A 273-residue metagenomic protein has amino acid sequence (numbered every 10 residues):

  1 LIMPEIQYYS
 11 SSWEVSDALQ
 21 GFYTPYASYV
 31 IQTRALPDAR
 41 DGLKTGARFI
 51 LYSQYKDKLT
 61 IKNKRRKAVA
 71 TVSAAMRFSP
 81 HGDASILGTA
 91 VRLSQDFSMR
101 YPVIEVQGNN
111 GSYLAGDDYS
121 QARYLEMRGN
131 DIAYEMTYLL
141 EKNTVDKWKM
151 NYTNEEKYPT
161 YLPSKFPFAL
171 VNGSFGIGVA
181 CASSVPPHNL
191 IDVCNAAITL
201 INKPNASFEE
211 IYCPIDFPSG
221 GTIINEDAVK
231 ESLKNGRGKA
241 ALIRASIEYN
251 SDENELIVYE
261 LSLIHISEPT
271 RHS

Functional and structural regions predicted by a protein language model:
I2-R237: Catalytic phosphate-handling regions of large nucleic-acid enzymes and associated NTPases
G236-S246: Eukaryotic nuclear low-complexity, Arg/Ser/Gly/Pro-rich intrinsically disordered regions
I247-E253: Short, ordered beta-strand-loop transition motifs
I264-S273: Single conserved hydrophobic/aromatic residue that forms the stacking wall/gate of nucleotide- or nucleobase-binding
